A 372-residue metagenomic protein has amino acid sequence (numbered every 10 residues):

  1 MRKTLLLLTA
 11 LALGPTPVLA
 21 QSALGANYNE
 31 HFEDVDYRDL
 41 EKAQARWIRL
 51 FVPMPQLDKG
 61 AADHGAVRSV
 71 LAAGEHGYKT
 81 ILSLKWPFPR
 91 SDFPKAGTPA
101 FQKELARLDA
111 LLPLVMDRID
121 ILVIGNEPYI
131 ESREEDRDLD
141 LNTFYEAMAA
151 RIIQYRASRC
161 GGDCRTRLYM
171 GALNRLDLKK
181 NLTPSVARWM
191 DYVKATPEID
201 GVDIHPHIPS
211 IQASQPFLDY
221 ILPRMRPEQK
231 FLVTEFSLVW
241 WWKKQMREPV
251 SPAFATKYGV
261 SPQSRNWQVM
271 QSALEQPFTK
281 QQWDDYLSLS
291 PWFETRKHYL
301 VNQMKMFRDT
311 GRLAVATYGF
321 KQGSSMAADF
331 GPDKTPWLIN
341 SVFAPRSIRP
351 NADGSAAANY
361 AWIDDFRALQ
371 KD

Functional and structural regions predicted by a protein language model:
T4-G14: Sec-dependent N-terminal signal peptides
L19-P53, G171-N174: Boundary/entry segment of secreted carbohydrate-active catalytic domains
S22-Y28, I48-L50, T80-L84, D120-I124 (+4 more regions): Hydrophobic faces of well-ordered beta-strands that scaffold small-molecule active sites in alpha/beta enzyme cores
N29-H31, P53, K85-P89, E127-Y129 (+4 more regions): Active-site beta-loop-alpha junctions enriched in small/polar residues
R38-A43, A66-P87, D92-K95, D109-N142 (+2 more regions): C-terminal or late-domain output modules
G60-H64, S91-D200, I208-P227, A328-G331: Active-site cleft segment of glycoside hydrolase catalytic domains centered on the general acid/base Glu
V186, E198-Q263, L289-F293: Substrate-binding surface in catalytic domains of secreted glycosidases
L238-W242, R247-D372: Substrate-binding cleft of secreted/luminal carbohydrate-active enzymes
